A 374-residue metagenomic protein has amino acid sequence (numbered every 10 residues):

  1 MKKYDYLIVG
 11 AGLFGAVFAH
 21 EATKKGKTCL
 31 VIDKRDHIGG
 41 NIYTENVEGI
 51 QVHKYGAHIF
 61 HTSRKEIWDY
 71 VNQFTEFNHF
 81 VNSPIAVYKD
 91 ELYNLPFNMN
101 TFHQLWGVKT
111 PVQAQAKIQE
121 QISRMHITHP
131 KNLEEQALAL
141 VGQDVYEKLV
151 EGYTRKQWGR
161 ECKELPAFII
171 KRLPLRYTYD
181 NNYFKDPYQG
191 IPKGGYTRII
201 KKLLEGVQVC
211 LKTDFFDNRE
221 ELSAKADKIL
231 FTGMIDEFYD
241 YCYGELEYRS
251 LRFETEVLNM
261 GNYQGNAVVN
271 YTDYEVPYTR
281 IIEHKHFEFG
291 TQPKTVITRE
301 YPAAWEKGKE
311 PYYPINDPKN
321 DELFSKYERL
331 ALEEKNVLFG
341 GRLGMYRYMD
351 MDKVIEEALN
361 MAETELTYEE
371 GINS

Functional and structural regions predicted by a protein language model:
Y4, G26, V207, K225-D227 (+1 more regions): Short, well-ordered alpha-helix to beta-strand connector turns
Y4-V31, A362: N-terminal Rossmann-like FAD-binding beta1-loop-alpha1 element of flavoenzymes
L13-F14, D36-H37, N100, R155 (+5 more regions): Short, solvent-exposed loop/turn segments at secondary-structure junctions
T23-E48: Glycine-rich FAD pyrophosphate-binding loop
E48-R124: Dinucleotide-binding Rossmann-like beta1-alpha1 core, especially the glycine-rich loop that anchors the ADP
K89-Y93, M99-D227, T232: Active-site/ligand-binding neighborhood in enzyme catalytic cores
F216-L332: Mid-domain catalytic core of redox enzymes that form a hydrophobic substrate pocket/lid adjacent to a catalytic redox
E310-S374: C-terminal catalytic lobe of FAD-dependent flavoproteins
